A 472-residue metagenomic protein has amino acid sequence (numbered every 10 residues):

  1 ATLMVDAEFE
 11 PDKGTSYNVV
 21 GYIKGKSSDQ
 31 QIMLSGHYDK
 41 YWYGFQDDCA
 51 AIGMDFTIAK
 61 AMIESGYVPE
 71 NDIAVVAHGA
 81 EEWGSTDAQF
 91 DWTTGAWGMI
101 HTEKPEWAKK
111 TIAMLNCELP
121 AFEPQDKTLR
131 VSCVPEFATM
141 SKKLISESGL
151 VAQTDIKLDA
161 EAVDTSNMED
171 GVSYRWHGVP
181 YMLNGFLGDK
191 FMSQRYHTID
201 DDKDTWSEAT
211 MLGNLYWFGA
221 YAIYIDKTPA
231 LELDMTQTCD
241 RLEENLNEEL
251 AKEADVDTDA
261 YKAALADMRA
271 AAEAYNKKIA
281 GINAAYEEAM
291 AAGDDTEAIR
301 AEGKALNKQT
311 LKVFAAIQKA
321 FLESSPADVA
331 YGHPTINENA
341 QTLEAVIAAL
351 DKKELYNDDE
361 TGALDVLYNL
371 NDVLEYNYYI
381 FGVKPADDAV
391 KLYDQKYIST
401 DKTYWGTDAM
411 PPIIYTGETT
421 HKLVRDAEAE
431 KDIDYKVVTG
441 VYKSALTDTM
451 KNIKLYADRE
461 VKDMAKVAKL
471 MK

Functional and structural regions predicted by a protein language model:
A1-M4, G14, P120-N245: Active-site-adjacent substrate-binding region of metalloamidase/peptidase-like peptide-processing proteins
A1-Q46, F56-Y67: Soluble metallo-hydrolase cores and metallopeptidase-like ectodomains found primarily in the secretory/periplasmic
F9-P11, G25-S28, Y38-W42, A80-S85 (+3 more regions): Solvent-exposed loop/turn segments at secondary-structure junctions within structured extracellular/periplasmic domains
N18, K40-E136: Acidic/histidine-rich catalytic neighborhood of metal-dependent amide-processing enzymes
S28-I32, V68-A74, W107-A113, A152 (+1 more regions): Loop/turn elements at helix/coil->beta-strand transitions in domains of secreted/extracellular proteins
K60, E64, N71-A74, F191-E243 (+6 more regions): His/Asp/Glu-rich mid-to-C-terminal helical/loop segments that flank catalytic regions of hydrolases
D204-I299: Charged, amphipathic alpha-helical linkers/stalks
A298-T419: Charged, long alpha-helical assembly modules
